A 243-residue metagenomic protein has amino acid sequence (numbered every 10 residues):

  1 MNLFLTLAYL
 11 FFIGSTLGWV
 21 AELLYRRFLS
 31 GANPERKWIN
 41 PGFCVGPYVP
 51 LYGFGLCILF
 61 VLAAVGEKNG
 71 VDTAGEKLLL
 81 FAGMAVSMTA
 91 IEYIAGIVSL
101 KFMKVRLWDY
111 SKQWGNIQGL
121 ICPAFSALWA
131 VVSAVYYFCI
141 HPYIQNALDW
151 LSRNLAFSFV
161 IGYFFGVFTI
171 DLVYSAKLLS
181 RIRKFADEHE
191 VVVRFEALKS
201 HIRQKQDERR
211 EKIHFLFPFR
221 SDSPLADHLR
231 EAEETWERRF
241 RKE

Functional and structural regions predicted by a protein language model:
M1-E243: Aromatic-rich, lipid-facing transmembrane alpha helices and their immediate juxtamembrane interface loops in integral
